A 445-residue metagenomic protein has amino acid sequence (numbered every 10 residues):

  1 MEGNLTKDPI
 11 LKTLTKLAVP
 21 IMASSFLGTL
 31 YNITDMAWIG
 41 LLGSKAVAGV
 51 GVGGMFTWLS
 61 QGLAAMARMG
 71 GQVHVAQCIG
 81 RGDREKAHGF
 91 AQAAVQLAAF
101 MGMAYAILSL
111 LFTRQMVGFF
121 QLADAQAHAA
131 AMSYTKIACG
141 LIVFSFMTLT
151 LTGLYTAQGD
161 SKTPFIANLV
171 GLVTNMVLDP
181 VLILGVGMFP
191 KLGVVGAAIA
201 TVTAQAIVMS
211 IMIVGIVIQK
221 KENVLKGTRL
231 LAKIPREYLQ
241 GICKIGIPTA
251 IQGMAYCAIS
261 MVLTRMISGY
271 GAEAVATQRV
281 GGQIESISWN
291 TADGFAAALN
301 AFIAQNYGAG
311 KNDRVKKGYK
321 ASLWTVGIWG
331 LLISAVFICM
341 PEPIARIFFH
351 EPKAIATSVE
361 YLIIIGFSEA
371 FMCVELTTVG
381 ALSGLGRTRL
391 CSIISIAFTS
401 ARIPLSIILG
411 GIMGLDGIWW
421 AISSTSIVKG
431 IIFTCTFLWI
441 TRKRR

Functional and structural regions predicted by a protein language model:
M1-A18, V75-L141, F189-I247, I303-S368 (+1 more regions): Short alpha-helical transmembrane segments in multi-pass integral membrane proteins
K7, L11-L30, T34, F56-L63 (+8 more regions): Residue-level signal for short hydrophobic patches within transmembrane helices of multi-pass membrane transporters
K16-D35, I137, G171, A204-V208 (+4 more regions): Transmembrane helical elements of multi-pass membrane transporters/channels
M22, F26, L30, T34 (+20 more regions): Generic alpha-helical transmembrane segments of integral inner-membrane proteins, especially permease/transport modules
F26, L30-A48, V117-A125, V181-L192 (+5 more regions): Helix-terminus/linker motif at the lipid-water interface of multi-pass membrane proteins
I39-W58, F90, A125-A130, V194-V195 (+5 more regions): Interfacial/gating helices of multi-pass transporter permease domains
V47-I107, S145-P164, T264, V275-M340 (+1 more regions): Small-residue-rich hydrophobic transmembrane alpha-helices
R68, I137-T156, P164-L172, A197-I213 (+4 more regions): Short runs within selected transmembrane alpha-helices of multi-pass transporters and secretion channels
